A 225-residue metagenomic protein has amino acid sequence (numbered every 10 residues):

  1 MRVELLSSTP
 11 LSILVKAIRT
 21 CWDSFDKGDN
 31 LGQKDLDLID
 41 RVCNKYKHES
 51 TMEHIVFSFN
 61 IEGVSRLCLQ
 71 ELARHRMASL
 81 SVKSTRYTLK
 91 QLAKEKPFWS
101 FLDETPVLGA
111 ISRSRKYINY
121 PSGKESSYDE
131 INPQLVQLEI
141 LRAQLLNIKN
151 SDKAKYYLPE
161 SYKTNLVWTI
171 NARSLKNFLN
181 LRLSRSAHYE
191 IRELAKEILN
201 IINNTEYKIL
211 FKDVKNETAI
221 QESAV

Functional and structural regions predicted by a protein language model:
M1-V225: Family-specific signature for flavin-dependent thymidylate synthase
